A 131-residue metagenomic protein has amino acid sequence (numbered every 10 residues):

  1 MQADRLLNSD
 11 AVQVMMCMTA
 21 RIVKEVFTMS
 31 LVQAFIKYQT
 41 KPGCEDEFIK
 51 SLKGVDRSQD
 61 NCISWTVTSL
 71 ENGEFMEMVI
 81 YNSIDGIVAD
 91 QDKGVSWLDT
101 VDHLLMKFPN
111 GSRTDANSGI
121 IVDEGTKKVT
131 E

Functional and structural regions predicted by a protein language model:
Q2-R5: Extreme N-terminal basic, low-complexity initiation segments that serve as generic localization/processing leaders
N8-T28: Short, Lys/Arg-enriched N-terminal segments with co-localized hydrophobic residues within the first ~10-30 amino acids
V32-Y38, M76: Active-site-flanking beta-strand signature of metal-NTP-handling nucleotidyl enzymes and homologous cyclase-like
K37-E47: Short, surface-exposed ligand-recognition loops at beta-strand->loop->(often short) alpha-helix junctions that present
E45-F48, V88-D90: Solvent-exposed, non-transmembrane alpha-helical starts
G54-S64, I80-N117: An amphipathic, aromatic/His-enriched active-site/gating alpha helix that lines ligand/cofactor pockets
V67-N72: A short beta-turn/loop motif at secondary-structure boundaries
N117-E131: Short, low-order "capping/linker" segments at domain edges
